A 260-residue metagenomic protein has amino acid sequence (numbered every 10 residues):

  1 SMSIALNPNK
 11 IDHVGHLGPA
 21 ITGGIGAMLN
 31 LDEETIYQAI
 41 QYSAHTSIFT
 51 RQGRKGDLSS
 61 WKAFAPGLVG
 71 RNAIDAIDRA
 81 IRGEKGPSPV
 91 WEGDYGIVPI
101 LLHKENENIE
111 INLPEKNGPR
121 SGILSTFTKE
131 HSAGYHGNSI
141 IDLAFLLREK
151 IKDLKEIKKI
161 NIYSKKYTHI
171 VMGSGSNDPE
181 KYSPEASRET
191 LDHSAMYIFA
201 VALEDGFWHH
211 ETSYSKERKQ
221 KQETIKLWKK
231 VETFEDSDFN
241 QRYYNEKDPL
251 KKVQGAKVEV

Functional and structural regions predicted by a protein language model:
S1-R71, D75, P87-D94: Glycine-rich, mobile lid/loop segments that gate access to catalytic sites or pores
W61-R71, D78-V260: Terminal-appendage/accessory-domain detector
